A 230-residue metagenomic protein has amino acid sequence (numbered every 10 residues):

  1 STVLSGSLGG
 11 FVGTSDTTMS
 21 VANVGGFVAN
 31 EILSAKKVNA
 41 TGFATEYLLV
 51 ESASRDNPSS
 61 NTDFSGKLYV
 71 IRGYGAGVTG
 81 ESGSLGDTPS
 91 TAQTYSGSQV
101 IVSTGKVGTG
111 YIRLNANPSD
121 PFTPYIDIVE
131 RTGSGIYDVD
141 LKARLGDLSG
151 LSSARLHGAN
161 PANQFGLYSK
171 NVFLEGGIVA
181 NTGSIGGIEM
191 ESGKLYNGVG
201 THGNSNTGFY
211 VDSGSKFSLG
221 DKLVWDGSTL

Functional and structural regions predicted by a protein language model:
S1-G80: Autoprocessing Asn-cyclization modules and mimics
T2, E31, N39-L48, G77-L230: Parallel beta-helix/beta-solenoid repeats that form elongated, surface-exposed shafts/blades used for receptor binding
